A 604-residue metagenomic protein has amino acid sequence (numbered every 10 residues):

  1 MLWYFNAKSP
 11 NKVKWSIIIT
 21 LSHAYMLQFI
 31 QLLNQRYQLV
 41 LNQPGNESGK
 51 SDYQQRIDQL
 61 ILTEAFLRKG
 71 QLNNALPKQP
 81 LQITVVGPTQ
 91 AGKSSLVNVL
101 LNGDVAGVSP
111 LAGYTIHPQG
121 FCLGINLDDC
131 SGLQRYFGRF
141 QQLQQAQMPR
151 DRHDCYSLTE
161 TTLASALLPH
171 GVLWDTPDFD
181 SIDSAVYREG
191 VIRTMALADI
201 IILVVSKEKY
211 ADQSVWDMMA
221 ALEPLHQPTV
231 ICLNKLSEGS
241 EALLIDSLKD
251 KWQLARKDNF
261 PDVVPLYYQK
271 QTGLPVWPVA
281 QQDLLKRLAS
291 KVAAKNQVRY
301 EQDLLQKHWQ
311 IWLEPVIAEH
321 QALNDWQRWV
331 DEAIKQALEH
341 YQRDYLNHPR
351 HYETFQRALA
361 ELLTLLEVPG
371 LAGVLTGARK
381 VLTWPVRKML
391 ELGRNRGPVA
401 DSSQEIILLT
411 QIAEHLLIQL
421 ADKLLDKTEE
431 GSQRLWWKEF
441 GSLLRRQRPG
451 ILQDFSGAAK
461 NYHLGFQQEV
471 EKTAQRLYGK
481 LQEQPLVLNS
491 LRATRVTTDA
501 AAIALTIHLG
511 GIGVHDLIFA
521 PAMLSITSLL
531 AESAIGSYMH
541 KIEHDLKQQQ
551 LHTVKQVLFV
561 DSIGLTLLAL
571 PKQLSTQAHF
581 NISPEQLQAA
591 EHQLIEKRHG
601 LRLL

Functional and structural regions predicted by a protein language model:
S22, L27-K78, Q281-P485, L546-Q548 (+3 more regions): Extended helical scaffolds that flank P-loop GTPase cores
Y25-E160: Conserved G1/Walker A P-loop phosphate-binding module
N126-L127, D178-D180, E208-Y210, L236-G239 (+1 more regions): Conserved nucleotide-binding/hydrolysis micro-motifs of P-loop NTPases
Q147-H170, E189-F260: Conserved C-terminal guanine-recognition region of P-loop GTPase G domains, centered on the G4
L167-S184: Switch II (G3) loop of P-loop NTPases
S237-K295: Canonical P-loop GTPase G-domain recognition
E483-T553: Transmembrane alpha-helical hairpins and terminal membrane-anchor modules
